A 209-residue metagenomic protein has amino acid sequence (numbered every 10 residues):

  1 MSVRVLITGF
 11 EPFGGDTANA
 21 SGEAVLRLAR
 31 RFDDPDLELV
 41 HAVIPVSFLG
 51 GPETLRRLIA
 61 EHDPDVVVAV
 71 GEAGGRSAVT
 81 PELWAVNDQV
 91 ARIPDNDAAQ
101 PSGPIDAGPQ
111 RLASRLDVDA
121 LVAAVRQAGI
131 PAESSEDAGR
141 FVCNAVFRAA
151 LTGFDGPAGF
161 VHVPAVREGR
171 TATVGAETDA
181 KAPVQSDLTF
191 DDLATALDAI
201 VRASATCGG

Functional and structural regions predicted by a protein language model:
M1-R140, L151-D155, P183-G209: N-terminal catalytic or cofactor-binding beta/alpha core of small enzyme domains
G15, R167-T173: Short active-site-adjacent structural elements
A138-E168: Active-site oxyanion/phosphate-handling segment shared across diverse enzymes
V174-V184: A solvent-exposed, charged loop/short amphipathic helix patch at secondary-structure junctions
